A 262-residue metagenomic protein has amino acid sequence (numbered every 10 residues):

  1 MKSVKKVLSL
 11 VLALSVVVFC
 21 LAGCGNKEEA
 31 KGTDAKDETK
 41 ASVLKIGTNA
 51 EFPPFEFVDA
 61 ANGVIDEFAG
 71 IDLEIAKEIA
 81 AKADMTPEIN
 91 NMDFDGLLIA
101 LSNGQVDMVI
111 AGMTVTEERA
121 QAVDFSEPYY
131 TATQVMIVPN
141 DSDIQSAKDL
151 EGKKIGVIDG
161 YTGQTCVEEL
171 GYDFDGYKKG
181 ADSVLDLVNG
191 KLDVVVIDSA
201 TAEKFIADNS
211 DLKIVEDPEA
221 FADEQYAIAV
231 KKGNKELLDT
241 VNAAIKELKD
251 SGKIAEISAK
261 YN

Functional and structural regions predicted by a protein language model:
C20-K36: Bacterial lipoprotein signal-peptidase II cleavage site
G25, L73-K82, D159-Y161, Q225-N262: Extended ligand-binding regions for polar small-molecule ligands
N26-A30, T86-E88, T162-K178, K213-A220 (+1 more regions): Ligand-binding clefts/hinges and TM-proximal coupling segments of bilobed small-molecule sensing domains
K36-G112: Extracytoplasmic small-molecule ligand-binding "clamshell" domains of the periplasmic binding protein/Venus flytrap
A50, T131-V138, E203-K246: Periplasmic-binding protein-like
P53, D66-A81, A132-G180, V184 (+2 more regions): Bilobed "Venus flytrap"/periplasmic-binding protein-like clamshell domains and structurally analogous long
E78-K82, N90-N91, D95-D107, A122 (+5 more regions): Short helices/loops that flank or line small-molecule/ion binding pockets
A81, T86-D149, K213-I214, P218-A220: Acidic, polar ligand-binding/catalytic clefts
